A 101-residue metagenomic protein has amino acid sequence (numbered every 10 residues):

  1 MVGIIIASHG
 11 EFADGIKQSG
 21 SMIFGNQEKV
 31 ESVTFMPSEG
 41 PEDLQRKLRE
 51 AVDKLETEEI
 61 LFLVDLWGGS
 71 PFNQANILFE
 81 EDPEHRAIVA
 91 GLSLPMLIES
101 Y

Functional and structural regions predicted by a protein language model:
M1-Y101: N-terminal loops that bind phosphate or other acidic moieties and the adjacent beta-alpha structural core
